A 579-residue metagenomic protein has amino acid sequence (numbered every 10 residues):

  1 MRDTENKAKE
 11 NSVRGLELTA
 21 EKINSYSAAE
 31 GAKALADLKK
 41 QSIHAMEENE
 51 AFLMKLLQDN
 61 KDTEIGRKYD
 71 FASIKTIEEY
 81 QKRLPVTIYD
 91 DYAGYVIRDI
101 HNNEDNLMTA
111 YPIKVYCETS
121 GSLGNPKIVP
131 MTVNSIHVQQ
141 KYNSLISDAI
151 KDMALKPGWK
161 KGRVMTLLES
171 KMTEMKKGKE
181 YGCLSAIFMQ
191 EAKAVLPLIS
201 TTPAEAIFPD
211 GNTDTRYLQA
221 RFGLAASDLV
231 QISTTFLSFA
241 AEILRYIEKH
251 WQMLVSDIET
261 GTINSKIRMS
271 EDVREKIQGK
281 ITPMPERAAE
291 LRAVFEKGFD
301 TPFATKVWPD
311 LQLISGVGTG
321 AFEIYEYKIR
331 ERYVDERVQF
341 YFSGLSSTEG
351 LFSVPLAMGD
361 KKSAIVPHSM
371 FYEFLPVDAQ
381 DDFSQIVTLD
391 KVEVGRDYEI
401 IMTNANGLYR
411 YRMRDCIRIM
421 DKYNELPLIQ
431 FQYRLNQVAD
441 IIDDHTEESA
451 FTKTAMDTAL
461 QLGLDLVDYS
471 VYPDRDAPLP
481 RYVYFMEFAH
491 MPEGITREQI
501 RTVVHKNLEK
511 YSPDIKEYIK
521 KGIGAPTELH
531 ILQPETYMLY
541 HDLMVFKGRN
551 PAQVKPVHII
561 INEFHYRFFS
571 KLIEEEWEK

Functional and structural regions predicted by a protein language model:
R2-A72, Y80-L84, Y95, N102 (+1 more regions): Active-site glycine/GP-rich loop and adjacent strand/helix microenvironment that borders small-molecule binding pockets
A51-K55, D59-Y116, I128, N134 (+3 more regions): Active-site diphosphate/adenylate-binding microenvironment
K114-E118, E349-F352: Contiguous, well-ordered alpha-helical segments that form the cores/surfaces of helical PPI scaffolds
Y116-P130, I243: Conserved adenylation A10 loop of the ANL superfamily
K127-P130, K151-R163, M253-D257, V338-Q339: Short secondary-structure capping/junction motifs at helix and strand boundaries
P130, S135-Y142, F340, S346-T348: Long, hydrophobic, well-ordered secondary-structure blocks that form the structural core and pocket-lining surfaces
Y142-A149, E242, G350: Alpha-helical scaffold segments in carbohydrate-active enzymes
W159-M175: Conserved nucleotide-state-sensing and coupling region of NTP-binding domains
